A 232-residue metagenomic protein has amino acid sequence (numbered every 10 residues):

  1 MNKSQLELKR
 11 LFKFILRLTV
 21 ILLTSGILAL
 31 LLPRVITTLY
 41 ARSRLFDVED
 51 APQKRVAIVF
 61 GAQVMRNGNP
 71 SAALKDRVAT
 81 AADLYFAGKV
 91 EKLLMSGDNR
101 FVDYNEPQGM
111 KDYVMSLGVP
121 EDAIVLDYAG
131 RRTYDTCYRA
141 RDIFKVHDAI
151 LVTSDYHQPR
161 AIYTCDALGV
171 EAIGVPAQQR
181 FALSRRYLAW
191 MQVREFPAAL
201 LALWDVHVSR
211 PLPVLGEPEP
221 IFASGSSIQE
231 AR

Functional and structural regions predicted by a protein language model:
M1, E91, I162-Y163, I221 (+1 more regions): A generic structural signal for solvent-exposed, polar alpha-helical segments
N2-E49: N-terminal type II signal-anchor transmembrane helix that functions as the membrane-insertion/stop-transfer segment
V35-V193: A structural signal for short, hydrophobic/glycine-enriched beta-strand patches
L39-Y40, A189-V214: A transmembrane-helix-recognition feature enriched in membrane-embedded lipid enzymes and envelope glyco-/phospholipid
L117-G118, L168-V170, A199, E217-A223: Short, highly charged low-complexity linear segments
R210-R232: Short linear elements at protein peripheries
